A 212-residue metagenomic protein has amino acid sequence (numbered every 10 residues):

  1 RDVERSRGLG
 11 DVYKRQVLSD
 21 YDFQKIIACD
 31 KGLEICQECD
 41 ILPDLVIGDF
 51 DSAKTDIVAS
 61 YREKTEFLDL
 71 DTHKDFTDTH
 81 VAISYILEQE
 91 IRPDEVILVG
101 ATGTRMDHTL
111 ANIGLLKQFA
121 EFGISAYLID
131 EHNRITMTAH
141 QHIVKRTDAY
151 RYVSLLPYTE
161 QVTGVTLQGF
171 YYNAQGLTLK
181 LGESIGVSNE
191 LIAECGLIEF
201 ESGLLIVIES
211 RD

Functional and structural regions predicted by a protein language model:
D2-Y13: Single conserved hydrophobic/aromatic residue that forms the stacking wall/gate of nucleotide- or nucleobase-binding
S19-Y21, K31-E121: Acidic/Gly/His-enriched mid-domain segments of enzyme catalytic cores or analogous surface patches that mediate
E88-I91, Q118-I124, E160, L177 (+1 more regions): Generic secondary-structure signature for well-ordered alpha-helical cores
D107, K117-T147: Class I SAM-dependent methyltransferase SAM-binding "motif I" and its flanking Rossmann-like core
T138-D212: Long, charged alpha-helical interface segments
